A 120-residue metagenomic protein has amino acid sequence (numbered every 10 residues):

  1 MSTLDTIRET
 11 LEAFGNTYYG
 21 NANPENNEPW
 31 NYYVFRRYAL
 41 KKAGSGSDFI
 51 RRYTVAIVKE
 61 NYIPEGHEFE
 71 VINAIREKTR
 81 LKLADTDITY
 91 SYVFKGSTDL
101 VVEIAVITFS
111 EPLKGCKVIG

Functional and structural regions predicted by a protein language model:
M1-D5, Y38-I50, T86-G120: Short, charged interaction patches at domain edges and termini
M1-S45, I63, H67, K78 (+1 more regions): Small/polar-rich, solvent-exposed N-terminal microdomains that initiate assembly or binding
F35, K82-D85: A structural signal for short, hydrophobic beta-strand segments that form beta-sheets in beta-rich/all-beta domains
G46-Y62: Short glycine-rich, basic-tinged beta-strand/loop micro-motifs
D48-I50, V71-I75: Short, charge- and proline-biased low-complexity linear segments that act as flexible interaction/docking motifs
Y62-E70, K117-V118: Short, conserved charged micro-motifs
A74-L83: A common structural junction motif
